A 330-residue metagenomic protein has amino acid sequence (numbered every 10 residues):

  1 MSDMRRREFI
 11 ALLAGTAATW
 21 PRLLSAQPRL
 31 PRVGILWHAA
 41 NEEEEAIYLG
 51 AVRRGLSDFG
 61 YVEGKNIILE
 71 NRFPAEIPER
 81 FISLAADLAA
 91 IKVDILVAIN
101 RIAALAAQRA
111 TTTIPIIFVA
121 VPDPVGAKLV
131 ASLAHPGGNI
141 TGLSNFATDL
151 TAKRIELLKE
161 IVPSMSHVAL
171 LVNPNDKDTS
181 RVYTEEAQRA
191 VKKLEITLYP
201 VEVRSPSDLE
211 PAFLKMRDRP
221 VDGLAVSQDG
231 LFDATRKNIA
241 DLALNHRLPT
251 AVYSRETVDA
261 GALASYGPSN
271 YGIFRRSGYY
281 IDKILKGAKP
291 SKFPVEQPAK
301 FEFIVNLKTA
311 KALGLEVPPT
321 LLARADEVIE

Functional and structural regions predicted by a protein language model:
M1-E330: Short hydrophobic alpha-helices and adjacent helix-cap/hinge residues
